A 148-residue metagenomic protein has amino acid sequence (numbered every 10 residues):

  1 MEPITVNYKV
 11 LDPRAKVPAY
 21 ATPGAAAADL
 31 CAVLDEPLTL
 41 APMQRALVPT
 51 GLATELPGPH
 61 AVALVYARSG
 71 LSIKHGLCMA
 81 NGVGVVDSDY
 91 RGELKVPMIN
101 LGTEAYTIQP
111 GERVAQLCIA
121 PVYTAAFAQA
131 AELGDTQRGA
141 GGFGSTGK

Functional and structural regions predicted by a protein language model:
M1-K148: DUTPase catalytic domain/fold
